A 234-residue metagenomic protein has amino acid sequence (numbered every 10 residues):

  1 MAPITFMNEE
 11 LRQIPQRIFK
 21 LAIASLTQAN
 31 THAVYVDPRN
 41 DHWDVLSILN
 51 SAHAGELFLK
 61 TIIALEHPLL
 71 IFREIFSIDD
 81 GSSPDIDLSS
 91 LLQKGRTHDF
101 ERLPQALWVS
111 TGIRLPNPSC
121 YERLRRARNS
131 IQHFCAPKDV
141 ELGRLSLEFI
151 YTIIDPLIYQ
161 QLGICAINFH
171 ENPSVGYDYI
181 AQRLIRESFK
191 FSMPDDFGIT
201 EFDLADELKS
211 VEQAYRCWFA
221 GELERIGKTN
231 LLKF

Functional and structural regions predicted by a protein language model:
M1-Q16: Long, acidic, intrinsically disordered low-complexity segments
P3-F6, P137-F234: Polyanionic, low-complexity intrinsically disordered segments
L21, S25-Q28, N50, L57 (+2 more regions): Amphipathic, well-ordered alpha-helical segments in soluble domains
I23, D41-L65: Short, hydrophobic, well-ordered secondary-structure elements
L26-V45: A long, hydrophobic alpha-helical segment
H42, H67-F76, E171-P173: Short, glycine/acidic-rich hinge or "gate" loops at secondary-structure transitions that mediate conformational
H42, I48, W108-F169: Charge-enriched, short contiguous segments at helix-coil
I71-E122, R126-A127: Flexible secondary-structure boundary motifs
